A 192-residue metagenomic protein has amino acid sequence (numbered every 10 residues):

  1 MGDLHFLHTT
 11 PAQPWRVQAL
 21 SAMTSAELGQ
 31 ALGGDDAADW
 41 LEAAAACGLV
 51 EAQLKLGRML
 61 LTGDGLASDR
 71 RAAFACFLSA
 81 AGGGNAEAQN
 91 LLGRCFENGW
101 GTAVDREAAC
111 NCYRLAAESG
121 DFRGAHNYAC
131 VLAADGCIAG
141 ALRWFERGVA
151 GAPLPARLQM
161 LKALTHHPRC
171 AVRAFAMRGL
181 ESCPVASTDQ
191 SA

Functional and structural regions predicted by a protein language model:
L4, A152-A192: Terminal, low-structured helical/coil segments at or just beyond the last alpha-helical repeat
Q13-W15, G29, G33, A46-L49 (+5 more regions): Short helix-capping/linker turns of helical repeat alpha-solenoids
A22-G29, K55-T62, G93-N98, N127-A134 (+1 more regions): Hydrophobic face of amphipathic alpha-helices that form TPR/SEL1-like repeat modules and related alpha-solenoid
Q30-D39, A67-C76, A103-C112, D135-W144 (+1 more regions): Structural signature of tandem alpha-helical TPR/SEL1-like repeats, specifically the intra-repeat loop/turn
E42-A44, L78-A80, R114-A116, R147-G148: Canonical positions in the second alpha-helix
E51, K55-D64, R71-A103, E107 (+1 more regions): Alpha-helical adaptor scaffolds
L54-K55, N90-L91, R106, R123-Y128 (+1 more regions): Alpha-solenoid helical repeat scaffolds
N111, A117-E118, A133-A156, M177-V185: TPR/TPR-like (Sel1-like) alpha-helical repeat modules
